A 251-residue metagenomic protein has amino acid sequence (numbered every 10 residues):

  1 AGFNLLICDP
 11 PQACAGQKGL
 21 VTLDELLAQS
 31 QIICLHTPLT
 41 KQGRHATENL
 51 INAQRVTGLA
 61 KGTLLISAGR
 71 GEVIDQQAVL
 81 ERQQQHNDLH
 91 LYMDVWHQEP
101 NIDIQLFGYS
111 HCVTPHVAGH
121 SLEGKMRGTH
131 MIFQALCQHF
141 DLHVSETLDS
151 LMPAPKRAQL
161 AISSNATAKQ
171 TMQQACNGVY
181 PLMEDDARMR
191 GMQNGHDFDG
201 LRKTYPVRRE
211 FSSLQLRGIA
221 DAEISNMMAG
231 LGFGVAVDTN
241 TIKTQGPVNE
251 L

Functional and structural regions predicted by a protein language model:
A1-Q17: NAD(P)-binding Rossmann-fold cofactor-contacting core
G2, C34-T37, F140: Short, well-ordered alpha-helical segments in soluble proteins
L5, I33, H111-V113: Short, well-ordered beta-strand core segments
L5-C8, S30, D141, G232: Short, flexible coil/linker elements and helix-boundary hinge sites characteristic of intrinsically disordered
Q12-I104: Rossmann-like adenosine-cofactor binding region
G62-N226, G230-G234: Rossmann-like dinucleotide-binding domain for NAD(H)/NADP(H)
M228-G230, V237-L251: C-terminal accessory region of SF2 helicases/translocases
